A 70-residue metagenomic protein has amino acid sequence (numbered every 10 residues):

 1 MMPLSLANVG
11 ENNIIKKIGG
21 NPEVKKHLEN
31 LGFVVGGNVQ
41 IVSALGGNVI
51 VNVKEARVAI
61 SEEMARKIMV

Functional and structural regions predicted by a protein language model:
M1-V70: Compact, glycine-rich, soluble single-domain proteins
